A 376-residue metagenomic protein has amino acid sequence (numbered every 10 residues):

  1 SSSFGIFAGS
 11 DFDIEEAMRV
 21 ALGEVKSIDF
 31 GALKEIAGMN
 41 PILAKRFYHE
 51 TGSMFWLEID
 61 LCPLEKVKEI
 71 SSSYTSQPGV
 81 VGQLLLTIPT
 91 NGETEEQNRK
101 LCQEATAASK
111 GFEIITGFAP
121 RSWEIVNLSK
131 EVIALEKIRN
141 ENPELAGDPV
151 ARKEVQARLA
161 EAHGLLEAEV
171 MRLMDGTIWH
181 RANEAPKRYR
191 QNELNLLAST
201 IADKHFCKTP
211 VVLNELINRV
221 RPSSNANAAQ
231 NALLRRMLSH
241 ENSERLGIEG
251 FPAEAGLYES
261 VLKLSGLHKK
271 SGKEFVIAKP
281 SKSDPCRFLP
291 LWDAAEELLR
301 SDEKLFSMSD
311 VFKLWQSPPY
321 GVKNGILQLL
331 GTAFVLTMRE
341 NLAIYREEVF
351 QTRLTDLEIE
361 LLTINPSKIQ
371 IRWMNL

Functional and structural regions predicted by a protein language model:
S1-L376: Extended alpha-helical scaffold and adjacent linker segments that couple domains and build interaction/assembly
